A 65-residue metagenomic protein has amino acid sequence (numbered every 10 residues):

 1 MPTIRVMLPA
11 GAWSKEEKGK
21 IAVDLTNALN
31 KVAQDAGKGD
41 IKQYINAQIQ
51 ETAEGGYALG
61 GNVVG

Functional and structural regions predicted by a protein language model:
M1-G65: A domain-level signal for the structural core that forms small-molecule/cofactor-binding pockets and catalytic centers
